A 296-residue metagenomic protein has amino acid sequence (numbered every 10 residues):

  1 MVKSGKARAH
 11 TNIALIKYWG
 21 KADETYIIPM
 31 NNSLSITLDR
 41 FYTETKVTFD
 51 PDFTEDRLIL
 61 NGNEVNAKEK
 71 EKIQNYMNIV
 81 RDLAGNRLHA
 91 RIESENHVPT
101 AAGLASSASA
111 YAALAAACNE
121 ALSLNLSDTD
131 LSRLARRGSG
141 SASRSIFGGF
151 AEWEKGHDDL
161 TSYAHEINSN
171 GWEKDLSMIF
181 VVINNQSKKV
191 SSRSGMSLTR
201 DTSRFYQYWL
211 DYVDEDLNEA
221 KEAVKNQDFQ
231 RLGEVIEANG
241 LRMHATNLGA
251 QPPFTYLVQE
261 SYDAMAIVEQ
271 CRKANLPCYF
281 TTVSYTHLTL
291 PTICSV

Functional and structural regions predicted by a protein language model:
M1-A102, A116-L126, G138, D158: ATP-binding N-lobe of GHMP and related small-molecule kinases
L83-L88, Q270-L276: Short secondary-structure junctions
A105-S106: Active-site nucleophile and cofactor-binding loops and adjacent substrate-binding regions of central metabolic enzymes
S109-A117: Short amphipathic alpha-helical face segments that pack within enzyme cores and frequently flank/anchor catalytic
D130-V258, Y262-R272: ATP-dependent small-molecule kinase catalytic core of the GHMP/sugar-kinase superfamily and closely related
Y279-T282: Short beta-strand
T286-T292: Conserved small/polar residues in nucleotide/adenosyl-binding loops
